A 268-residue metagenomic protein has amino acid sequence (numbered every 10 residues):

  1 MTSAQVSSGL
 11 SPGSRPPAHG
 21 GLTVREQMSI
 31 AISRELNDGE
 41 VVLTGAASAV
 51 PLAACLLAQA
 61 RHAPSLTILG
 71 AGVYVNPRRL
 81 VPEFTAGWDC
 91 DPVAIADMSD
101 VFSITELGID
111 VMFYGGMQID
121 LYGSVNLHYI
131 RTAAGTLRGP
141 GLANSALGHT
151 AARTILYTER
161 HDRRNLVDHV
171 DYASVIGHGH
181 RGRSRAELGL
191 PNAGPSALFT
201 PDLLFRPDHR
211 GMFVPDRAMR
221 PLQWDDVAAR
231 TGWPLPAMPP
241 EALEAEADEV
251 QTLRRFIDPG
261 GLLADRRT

Functional and structural regions predicted by a protein language model:
M1-G13, V81-Q251: Conserved phosphate- and dinucleotide-binding cores of soluble alpha/beta proteins, encompassing both enzyme active
M1-I30, R34, P240-T268: N-terminal charge/polar-biased segments
G9-D91: N-terminal active-site beta-alpha-beta segment that forms phosphate/nucleotide-binding and substrate-recognition loops
P16, P64-A71, C90-A96, Y122 (+3 more regions): Short, Lys/Arg-enriched charge-dense amphipathic segments
L36, E40, A58-L66, I155-T158 (+3 more regions): Structural signal for hydrophobic packing residues in well-ordered secondary-structure cores of soluble enzyme domains
